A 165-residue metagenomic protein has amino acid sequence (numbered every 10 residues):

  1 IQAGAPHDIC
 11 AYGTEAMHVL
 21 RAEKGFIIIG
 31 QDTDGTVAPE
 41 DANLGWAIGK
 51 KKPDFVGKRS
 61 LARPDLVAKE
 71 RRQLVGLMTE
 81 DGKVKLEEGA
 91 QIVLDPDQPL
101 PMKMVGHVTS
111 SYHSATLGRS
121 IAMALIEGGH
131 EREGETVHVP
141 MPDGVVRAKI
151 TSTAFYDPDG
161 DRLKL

Functional and structural regions predicted by a protein language model:
I1-L165: Conserved, structured C-terminal
